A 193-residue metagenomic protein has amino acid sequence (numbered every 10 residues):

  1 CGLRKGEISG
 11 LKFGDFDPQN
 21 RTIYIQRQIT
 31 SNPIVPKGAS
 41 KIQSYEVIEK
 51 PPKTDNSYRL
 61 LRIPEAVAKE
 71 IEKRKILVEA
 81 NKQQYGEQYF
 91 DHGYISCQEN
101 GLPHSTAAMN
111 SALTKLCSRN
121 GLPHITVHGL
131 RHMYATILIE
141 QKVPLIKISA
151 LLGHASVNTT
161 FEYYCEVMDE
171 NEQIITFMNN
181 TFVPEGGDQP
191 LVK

Functional and structural regions predicted by a protein language model:
C1, L61, L77-E87, D91-A150 (+1 more regions): Short, basic (Lys/Arg/His-rich) helix/loop patches that form interaction surfaces in the mid-to-C-terminal regions
C1-G38, I146: Short, charged phosphate-coordinating catalytic segments
S9, T136, S149, T160-F161 (+1 more regions): Key DNA-contacting residues within the recognition helix of helix-turn-helix
L11, R74-L77, Y163: Residue-level signal for well-ordered alpha-helical positions
F16, I29, L152-F177: Catalytic-site neighborhood detector that most strongly recognizes the C-terminal catalytic loop/helix of tyrosine
N20, R27-Y58, E65-V67, Q88 (+1 more regions): C-terminal secondary-structure termini that scaffold catalytic or DNA-interacting sites
Q26, P64, C97-E99, C165: Residue-level detector of conserved, well-ordered beta-strand and adjacent loop positions that form binding/recognition
